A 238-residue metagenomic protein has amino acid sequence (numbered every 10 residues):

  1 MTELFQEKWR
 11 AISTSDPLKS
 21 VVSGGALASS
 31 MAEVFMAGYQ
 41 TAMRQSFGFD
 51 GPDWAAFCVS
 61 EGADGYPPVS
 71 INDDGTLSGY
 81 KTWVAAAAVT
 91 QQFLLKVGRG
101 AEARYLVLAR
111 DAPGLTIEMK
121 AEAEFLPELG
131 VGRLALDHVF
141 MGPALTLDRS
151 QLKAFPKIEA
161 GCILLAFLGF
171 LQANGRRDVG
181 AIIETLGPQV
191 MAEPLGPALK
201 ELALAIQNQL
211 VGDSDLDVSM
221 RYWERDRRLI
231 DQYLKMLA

Functional and structural regions predicted by a protein language model:
M1-T90: Glycine-rich flavin
M1-V22, G161-A238: Alpha-helical interface subdomain recognition
V34-F35, L126-E128, E159-F167: Short, contiguous, pocket-lining structural segments that sit at or immediately flank catalytic/ligand-binding sites
P67, R104-L106, G132: Short beta-strand segments
S78-A112: DPxDG-like acidic metal-binding loop motif
A85-A88, R99, E124-E128, A154-P156: Solvent-exposed alpha-helices and their adjacent loops that cap or buttress functional pockets in soluble metabolic
P113-M141, D148-Q151: Flexible, small-/acidic-enriched active-site or ligand-binding loops
A135-I163, G175-I183: A glycine-rich, basic-preceded beta-loop-alpha segment at the flavin cofactor/substrate interface of flavin-utilizing
